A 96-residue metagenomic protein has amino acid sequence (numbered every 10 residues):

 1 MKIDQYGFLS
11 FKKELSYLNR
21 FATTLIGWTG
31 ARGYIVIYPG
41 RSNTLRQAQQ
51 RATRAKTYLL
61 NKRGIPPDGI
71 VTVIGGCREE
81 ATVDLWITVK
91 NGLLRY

Functional and structural regions predicted by a protein language model:
M1-K2, F8, C77, T82-Y96: Pro/Ala/Gly-rich low-complexity, hydrophilic intrinsically disordered segments
K2, K12-K13, K56, K62 (+1 more regions): Context-gated lysine
Q5-F8, A22-Q50, V71-T72: Short, surface-exposed beta-strand segments enriched in small/polar/acidic residues
Y6-Y17: Extracytoplasmic/periplasm-facing segments of secreted or lipoprotein envelope proteins
L15, N19-A22, A52-K56: Extracytoplasmic/secreted envelope proteins and their assembly/folding machinery, especially bacterial periplasmic
Y34-V36, Q50-I87: A non-catalytic structural micro-motif
